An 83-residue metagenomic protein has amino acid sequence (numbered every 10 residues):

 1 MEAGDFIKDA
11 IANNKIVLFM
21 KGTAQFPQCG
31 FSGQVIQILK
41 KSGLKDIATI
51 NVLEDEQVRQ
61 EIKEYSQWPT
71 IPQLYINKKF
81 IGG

Functional and structural regions predicted by a protein language model:
A3-D5, R59: Eukaryotic intrinsically disordered and solvent-exposed regulatory patches
F6-I7, W68: Short acidic, glycine/proline-enriched helix-loop-strand junctions
I7-D46: Local sequence-structure signature of Cys/Sec-based thiol-disulfide redox active-site neighborhoods
F19-K21, I50-D55, N77: Structured beta-strand/turn binding interfaces of compact recognition modules in eukaryotic regulators
K40, L44-R59, W68-P69: Thiol-based oxidoreductase modules, predominantly thioredoxin-like and allied folds used for disulfide exchange
I62-K63: The conserved cystathionine-beta-synthase
T70-G83: A short, hydrophobic beta-strand/beta-hairpin element that forms part of a small beta-sheet core
